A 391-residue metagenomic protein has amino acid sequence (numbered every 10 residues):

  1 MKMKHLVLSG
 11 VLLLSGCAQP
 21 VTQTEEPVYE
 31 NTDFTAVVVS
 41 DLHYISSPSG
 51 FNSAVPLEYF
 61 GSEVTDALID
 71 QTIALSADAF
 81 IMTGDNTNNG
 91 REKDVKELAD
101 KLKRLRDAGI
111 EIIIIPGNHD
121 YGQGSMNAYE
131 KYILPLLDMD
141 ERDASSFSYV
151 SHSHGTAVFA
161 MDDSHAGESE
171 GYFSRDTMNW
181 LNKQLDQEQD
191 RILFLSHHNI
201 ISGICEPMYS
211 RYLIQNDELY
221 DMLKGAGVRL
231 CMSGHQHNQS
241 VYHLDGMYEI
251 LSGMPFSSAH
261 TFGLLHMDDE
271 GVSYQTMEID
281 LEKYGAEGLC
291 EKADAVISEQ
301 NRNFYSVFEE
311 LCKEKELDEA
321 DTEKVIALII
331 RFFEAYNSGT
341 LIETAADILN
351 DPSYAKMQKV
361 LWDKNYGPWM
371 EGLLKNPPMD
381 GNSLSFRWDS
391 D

Functional and structural regions predicted by a protein language model:
L14-G16: C-terminal motif of bacterial Sec signal peptides marking the signal peptidase cleavage site
P20-V95: N-terminal active-site segment of His-dependent metallophosphoesterases
E25-V28, E92, K96-W180, L244 (+3 more regions): Extended active-site neighborhood of metal-dependent phosphoesterases/phosphodiesterases
D33-S49, G155-H165, L195, Y248-M254 (+1 more regions): Active-site-proximal beta-strand elements of phosphoester/diester hydrolases
S40-V64, N89-G90, G122-R142, H165-R175 (+2 more regions): Acidic/histidine-rich helix-loop elements that form or flank divalent-metal/phosphate-binding sites at the catalytic
D41, G84-D85, G117-N118, H197 (+1 more regions): Active-site glycine-centered loops adjacent to acidic/histidine catalytic or metal-binding residues that shape
T72-A79, A157, E168-I250, L311: His/acidic metal-ligating clusters that form di-metal
D269-D391: A short C-terminal boundary segment appended to hydrolase-like catalytic domains
